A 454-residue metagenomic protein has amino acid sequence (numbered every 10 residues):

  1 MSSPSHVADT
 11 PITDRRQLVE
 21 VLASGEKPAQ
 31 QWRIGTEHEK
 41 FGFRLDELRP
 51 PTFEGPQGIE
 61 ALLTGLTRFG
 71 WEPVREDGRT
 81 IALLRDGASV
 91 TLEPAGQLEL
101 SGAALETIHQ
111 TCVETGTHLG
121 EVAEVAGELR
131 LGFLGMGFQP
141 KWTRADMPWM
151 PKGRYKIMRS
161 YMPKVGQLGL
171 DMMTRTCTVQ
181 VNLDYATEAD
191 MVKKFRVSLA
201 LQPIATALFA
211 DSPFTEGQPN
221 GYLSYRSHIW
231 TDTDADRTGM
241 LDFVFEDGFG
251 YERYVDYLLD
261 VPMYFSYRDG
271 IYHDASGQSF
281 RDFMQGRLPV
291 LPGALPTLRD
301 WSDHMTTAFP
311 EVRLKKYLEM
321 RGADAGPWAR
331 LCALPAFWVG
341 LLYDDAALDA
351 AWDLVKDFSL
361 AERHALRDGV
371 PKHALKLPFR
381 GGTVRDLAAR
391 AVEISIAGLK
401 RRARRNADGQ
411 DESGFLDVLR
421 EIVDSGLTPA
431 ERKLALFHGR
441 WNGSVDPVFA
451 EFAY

Functional and structural regions predicted by a protein language model:
M1-Q167, R175, A210, R330 (+6 more regions): Terminal catalytic/cofactor-binding subdomain
P28, T107-Q110, E114, N182-A186 (+4 more regions): Conserved aromatic-histidine-acidic binding/catalytic patches
F41, Q180-D184, E319-R321: Structured core elements
G42-R44, A104, T187, D324-G326 (+1 more regions): Beta-strand elements of well-folded, non-transmembrane domains
G127-E128, G132-R313: Loop-rich catalytic cores of soluble enzymes, especially ATP-dependent carboxylate-amine ligases and other
Q278-E362: Long, well-ordered mid-to-C-terminal structural blocks that present hydrophobic/aromatic surfaces
A403-G409: Charged, low-complexity interaction regions
